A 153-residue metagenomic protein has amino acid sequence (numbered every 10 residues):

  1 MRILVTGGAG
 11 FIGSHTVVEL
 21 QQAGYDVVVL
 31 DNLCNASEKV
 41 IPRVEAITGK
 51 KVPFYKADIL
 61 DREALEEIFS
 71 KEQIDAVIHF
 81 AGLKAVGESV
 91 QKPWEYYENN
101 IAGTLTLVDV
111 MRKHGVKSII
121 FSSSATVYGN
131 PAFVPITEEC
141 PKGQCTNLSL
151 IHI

Functional and structural regions predicted by a protein language model:
M1-I151: N-terminal Rossmann-like NAD(P)+-binding domain of SDR-like oxidoreductases, especially those catalyzing
